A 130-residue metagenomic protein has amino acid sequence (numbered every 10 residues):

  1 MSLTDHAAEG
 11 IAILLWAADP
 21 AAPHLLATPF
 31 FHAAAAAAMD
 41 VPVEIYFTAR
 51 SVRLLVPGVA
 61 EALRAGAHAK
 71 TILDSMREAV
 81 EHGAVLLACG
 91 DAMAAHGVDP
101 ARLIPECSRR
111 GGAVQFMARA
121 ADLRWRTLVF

Functional and structural regions predicted by a protein language model:
L14-L26: Short, glycine-rich nucleotide/cofactor-binding loops
L26-M39, I45: Histidine-anchored nucleotide/phosphate-binding helix
A37, V80, A121: Anion (oxyanion) recognition and catalysis
V43-T48, L86-G90: Short internal beta-strands
S51-A65: N-terminal beta-loop-helix "entrance" segment that forms/cooperates in small-molecule cofactor or anionic ligand
A62-M93: A glycine-rich helix N-cap at a beta->alpha junction
A88, P105-C107: Ligand-binding beta-strand-loop-alpha-helix segment within the catalytic cores of soluble metabolic enzymes
H96-G97, R109-F130: Short terminal interaction segments
